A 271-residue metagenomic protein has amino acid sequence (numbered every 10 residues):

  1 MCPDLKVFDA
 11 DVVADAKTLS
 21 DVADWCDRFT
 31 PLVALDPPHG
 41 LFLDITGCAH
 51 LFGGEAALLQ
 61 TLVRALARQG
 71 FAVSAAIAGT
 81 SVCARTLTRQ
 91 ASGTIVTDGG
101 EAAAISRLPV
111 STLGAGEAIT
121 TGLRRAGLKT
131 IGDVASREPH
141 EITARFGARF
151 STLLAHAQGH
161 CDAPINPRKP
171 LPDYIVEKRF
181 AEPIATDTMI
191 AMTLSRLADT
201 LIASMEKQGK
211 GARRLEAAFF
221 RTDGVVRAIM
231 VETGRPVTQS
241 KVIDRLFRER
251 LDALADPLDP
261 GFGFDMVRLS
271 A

Functional and structural regions predicted by a protein language model:
M1-Y174, P183-A271: Gly/Gly-Pro- and Ser/Thr-rich, intrinsically disordered tail segments characteristic of DNA damage-repair and tolerance
